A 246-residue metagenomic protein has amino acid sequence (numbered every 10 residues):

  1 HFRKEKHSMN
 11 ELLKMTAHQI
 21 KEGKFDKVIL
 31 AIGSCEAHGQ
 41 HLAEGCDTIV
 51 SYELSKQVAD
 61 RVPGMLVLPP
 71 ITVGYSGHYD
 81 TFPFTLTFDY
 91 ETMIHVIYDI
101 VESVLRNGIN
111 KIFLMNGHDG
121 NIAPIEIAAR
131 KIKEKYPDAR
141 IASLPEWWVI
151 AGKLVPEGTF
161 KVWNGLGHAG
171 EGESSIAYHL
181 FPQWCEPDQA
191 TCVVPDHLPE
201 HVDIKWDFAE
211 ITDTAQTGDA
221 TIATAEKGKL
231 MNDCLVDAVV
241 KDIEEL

Functional and structural regions predicted by a protein language model:
K4-K111, G117-L246: Extended, histidine- and acidic-residue-enriched regions that form the cofactor-binding/catalytic faces
